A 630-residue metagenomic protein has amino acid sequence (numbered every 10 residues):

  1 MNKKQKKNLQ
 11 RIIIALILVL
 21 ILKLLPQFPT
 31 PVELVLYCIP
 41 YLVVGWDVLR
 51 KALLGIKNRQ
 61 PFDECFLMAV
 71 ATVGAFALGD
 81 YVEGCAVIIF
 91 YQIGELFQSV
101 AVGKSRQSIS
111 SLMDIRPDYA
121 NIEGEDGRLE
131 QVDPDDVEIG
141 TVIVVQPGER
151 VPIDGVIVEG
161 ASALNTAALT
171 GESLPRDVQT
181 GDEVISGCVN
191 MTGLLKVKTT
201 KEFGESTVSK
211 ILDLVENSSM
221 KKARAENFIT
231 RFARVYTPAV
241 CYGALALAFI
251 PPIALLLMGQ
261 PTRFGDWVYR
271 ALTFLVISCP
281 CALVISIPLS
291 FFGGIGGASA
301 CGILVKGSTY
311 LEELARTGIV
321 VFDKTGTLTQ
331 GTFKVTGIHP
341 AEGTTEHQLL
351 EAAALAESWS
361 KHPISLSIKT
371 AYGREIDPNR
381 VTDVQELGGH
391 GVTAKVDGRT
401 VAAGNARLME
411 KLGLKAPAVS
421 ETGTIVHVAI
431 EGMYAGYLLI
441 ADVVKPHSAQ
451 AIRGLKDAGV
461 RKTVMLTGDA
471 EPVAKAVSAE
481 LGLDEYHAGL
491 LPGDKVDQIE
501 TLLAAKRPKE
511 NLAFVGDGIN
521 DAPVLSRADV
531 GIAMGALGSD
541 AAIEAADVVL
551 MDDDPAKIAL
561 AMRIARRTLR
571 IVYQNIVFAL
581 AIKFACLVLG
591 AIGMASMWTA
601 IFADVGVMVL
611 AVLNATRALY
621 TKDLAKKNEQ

Functional and structural regions predicted by a protein language model:
M1-I14, Y236: N-terminal membrane topogenic signal
N2, L20-P29, K51-G55, V73-L78 (+10 more regions): Membrane-embedded alpha-helical bundles of multi-pass transporters
I13-L16, N227-M258, A271-F291, Y573-F602: Bilayer-spanning, highly hydrophobic alpha-helical transmembrane segments
K23, Q27, L36-E123, D136-I143 (+6 more regions): Actuator/coupling domain of P-type ATPases
A52, D80, A101, A120 (+26 more regions): Residue-level signature of catalytic and energy-coupling elements of molecular machines, predominantly ATP/GTP-dependent
L53-P61, F97-S110, L289-S308, T616-Q630: Juxtamembrane helix-loop transition segments at the membrane interface in multi-pass membrane proteins
D63-M68, S108-E123, A298-T325: Membrane-cytosol interface motif
S111-L112, D126, S308-V530, R563-R566 (+1 more regions): Cytosolic catalytic headpiece
